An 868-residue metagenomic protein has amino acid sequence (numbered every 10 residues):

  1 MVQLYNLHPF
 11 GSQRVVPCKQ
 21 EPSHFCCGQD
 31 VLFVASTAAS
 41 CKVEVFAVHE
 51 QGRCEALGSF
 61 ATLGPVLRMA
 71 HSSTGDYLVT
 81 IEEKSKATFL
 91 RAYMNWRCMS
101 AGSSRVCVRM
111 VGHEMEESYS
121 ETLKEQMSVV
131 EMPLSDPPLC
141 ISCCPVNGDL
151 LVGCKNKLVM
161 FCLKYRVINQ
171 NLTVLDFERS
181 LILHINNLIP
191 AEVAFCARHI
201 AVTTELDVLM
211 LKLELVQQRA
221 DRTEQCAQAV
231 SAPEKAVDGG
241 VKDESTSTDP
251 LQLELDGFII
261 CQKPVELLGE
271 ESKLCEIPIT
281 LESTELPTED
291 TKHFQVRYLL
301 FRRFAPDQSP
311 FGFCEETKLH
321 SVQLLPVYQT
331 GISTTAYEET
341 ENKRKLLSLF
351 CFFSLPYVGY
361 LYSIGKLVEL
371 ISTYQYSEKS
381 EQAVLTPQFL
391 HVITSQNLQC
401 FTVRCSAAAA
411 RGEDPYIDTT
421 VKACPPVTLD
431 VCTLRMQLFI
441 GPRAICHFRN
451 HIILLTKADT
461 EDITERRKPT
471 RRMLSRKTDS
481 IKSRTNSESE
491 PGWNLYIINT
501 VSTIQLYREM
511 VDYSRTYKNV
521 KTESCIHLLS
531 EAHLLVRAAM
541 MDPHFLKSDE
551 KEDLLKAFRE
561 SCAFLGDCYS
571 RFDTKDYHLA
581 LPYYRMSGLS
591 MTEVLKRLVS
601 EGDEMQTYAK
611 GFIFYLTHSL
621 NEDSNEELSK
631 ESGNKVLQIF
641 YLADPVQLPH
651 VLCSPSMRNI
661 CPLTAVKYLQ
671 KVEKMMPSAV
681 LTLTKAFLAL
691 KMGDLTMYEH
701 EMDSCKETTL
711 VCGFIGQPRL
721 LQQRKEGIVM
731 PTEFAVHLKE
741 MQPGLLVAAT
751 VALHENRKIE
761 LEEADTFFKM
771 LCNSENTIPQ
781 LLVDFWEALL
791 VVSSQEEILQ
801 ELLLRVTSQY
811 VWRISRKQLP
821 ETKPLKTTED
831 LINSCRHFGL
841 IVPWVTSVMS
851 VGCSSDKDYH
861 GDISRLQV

Functional and structural regions predicted by a protein language model:
M1-P387, Q399-P442, T464-T522, L529 (+19 more regions): WD40-like beta-propeller blades
A383-L385, C446-E461, S489: Acidic, Ser/Thr/Pro/Gly-enriched alpha-helical scaffold modules and adjacent low-complexity linkers in large eukaryotic
V511, H533-L534, M540: Long, intrinsically disordered regulatory tails of eukaryotic protein kinases
F558-K575, E593-K596: Non-catalytic amphipathic alpha-helical adaptor/oligomerization segments
Y583, R597-E601, T607-N773, T777-W786: Extended amphipathic alpha-helical coiled-coil/heptad-repeat regions
